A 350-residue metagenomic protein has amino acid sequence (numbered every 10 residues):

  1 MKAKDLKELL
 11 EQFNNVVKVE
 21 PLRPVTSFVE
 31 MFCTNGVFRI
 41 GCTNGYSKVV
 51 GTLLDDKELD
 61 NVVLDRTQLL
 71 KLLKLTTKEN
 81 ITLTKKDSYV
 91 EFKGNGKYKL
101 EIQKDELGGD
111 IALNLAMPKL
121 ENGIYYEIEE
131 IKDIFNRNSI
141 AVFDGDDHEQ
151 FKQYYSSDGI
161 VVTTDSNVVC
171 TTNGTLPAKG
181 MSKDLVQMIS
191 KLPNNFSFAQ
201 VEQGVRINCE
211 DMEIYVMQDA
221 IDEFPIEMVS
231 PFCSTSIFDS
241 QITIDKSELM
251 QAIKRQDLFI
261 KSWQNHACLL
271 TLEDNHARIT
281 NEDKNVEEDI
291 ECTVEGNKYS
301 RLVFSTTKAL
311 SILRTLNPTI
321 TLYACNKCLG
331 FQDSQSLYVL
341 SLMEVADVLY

Functional and structural regions predicted by a protein language model:
M1-Y350: Structural preference for solvent-exposed beta-strand-turn elements and adjacent flexible terminal/loop segments within
